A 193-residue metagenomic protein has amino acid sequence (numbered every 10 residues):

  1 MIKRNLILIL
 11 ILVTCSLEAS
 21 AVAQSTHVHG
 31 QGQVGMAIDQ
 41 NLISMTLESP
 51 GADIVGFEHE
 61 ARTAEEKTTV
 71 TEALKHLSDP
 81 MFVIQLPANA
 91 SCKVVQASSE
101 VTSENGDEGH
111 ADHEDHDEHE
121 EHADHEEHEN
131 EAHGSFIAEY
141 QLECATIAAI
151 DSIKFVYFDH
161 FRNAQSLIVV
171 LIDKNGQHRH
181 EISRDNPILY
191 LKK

Functional and structural regions predicted by a protein language model:
M1-N5: Positively charged n-region of N-terminal signal peptides that target proteins for export
I7-E18: Bacterial N-terminal signal peptides
A19-A23: Boundary at the C-terminal end of the N-terminal hydrophobic targeting segment
Q24-H113, H119, D124-K193: N-terminal soluble domains immediately following signal/targeting peptides that reside in extracytoplasmic
